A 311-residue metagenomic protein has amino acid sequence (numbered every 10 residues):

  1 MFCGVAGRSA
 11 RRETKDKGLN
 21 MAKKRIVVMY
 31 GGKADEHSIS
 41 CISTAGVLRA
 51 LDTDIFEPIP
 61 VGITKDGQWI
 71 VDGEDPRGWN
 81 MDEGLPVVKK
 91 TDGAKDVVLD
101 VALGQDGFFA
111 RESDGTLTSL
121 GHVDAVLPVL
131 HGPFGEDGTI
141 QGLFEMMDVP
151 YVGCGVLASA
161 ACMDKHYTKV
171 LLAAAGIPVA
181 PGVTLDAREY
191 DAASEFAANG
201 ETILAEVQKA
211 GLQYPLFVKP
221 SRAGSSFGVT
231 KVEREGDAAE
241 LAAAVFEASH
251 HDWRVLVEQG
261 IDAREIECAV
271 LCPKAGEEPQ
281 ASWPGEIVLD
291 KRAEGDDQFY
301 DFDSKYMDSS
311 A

Functional and structural regions predicted by a protein language model:
M1, A6, G18-V152, V156-L157 (+2 more regions): ATP-binding N-terminal substructure of ATP-dependent carboxylate-amine bond-forming enzymes
R8-E13: Intrinsically disordered, low-complexity segments enriched in serine/threonine/proline/glycine and often basic
S40, V179-Y190, P215-A243, E265-E267 (+1 more regions): Glycine-rich phosphate-binding loop of ATP-grasp-fold ATP-dependent ligases
P58, P150-Y151, V179, L216 (+1 more regions): Hydrophobic beta-strand scaffold residues
G121, I177, L212: Structured loop/turn residues at beta-strand edges in well-structured enzyme cores
G132, S226, V288-D290: Glycine-rich phosphate/pyrophosphate-binding beta-alpha loops
L172-A173, L204-V229, D252-D262: ATP-grasp fold ATP-binding core
G236-A311: Phosphate-binding site of ATP-dependent enzymes
